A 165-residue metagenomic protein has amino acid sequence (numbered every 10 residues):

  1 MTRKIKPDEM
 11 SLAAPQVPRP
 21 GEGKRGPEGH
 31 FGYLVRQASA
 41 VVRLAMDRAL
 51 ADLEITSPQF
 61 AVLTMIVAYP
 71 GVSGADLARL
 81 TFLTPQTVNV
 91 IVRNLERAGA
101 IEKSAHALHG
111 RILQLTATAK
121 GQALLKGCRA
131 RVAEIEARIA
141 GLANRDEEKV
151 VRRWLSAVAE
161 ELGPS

Functional and structural regions predicted by a protein language model:
M1-L53, A157: N-terminal leader segment of winged-helix/HTH proteins
K4-P7, L83, K120: Serine/threonine-rich, low-complexity intrinsically disordered segments
A13-A14, R43, G71, R93-S156: Charged, amphipathic alpha-helical coiled-coil/dimerization segments
G26, Y33-R36, A40-T87, A98: N-terminal helix-turn-helix DNA-binding core of bacterial DNA-binding proteins
S39, L125, A159-L162: A structural signal for well-ordered alpha-helices, especially hydrophobic packing surfaces of coiled-coils
G74, T81, Q114, S156-S165: Alpha-helical transmembrane segments and membrane-interface helix-loop junctions in multi-pass membrane proteins
